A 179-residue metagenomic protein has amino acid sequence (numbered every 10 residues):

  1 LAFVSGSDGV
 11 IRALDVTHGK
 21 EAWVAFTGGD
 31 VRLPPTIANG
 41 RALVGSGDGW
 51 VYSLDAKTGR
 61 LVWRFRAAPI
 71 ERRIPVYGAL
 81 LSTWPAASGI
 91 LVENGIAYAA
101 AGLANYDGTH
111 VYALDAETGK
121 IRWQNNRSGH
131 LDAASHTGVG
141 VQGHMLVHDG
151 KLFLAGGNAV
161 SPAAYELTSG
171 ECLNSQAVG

Functional and structural regions predicted by a protein language model:
L1-R12, A25-Y52, A79-Y112, S135-P162 (+1 more regions): Repeat-blade elements of multi-bladed beta-propeller folds
L1-S5, V10, H18-T27, R60-L80 (+3 more regions): Aromatic (tryptophan-biased) beta-strands that constitute blades/sheets of beta-rich domains
K151, T168-S169: Carbohydrate-active catalytic/glycan-binding domains of CAZyme proteins, especially the secreted or lumenal ectodomains
